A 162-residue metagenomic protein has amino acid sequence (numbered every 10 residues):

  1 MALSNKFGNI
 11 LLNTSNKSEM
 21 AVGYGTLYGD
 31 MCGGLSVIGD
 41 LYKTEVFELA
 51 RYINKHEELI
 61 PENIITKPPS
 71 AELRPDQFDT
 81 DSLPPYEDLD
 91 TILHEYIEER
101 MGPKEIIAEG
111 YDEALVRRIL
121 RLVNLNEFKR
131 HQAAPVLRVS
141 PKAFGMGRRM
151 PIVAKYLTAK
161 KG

Functional and structural regions predicted by a protein language model:
M1-G162: ATP/NTP-dependent adenylation/nucleotidyl-transfer catalytic domains that generate, transfer, or process NMP-activated
